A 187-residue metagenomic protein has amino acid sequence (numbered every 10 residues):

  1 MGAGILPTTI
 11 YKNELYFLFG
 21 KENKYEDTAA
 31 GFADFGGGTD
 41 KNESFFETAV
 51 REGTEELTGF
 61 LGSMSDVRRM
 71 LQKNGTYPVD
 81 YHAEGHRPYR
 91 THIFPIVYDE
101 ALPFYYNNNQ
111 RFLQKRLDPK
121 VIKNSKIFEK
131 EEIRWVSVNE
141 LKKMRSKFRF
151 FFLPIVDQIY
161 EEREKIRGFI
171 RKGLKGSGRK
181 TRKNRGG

Functional and structural regions predicted by a protein language model:
M1-F35, H92: N-terminal strand-loop-strand
Y25-A30, G85-I93, A101-G187: Nudix hydrolase/Nudix homology domain
D34-N74, H92: The catalytic Nudix box helix
N74-A83: Short amphipathic beta-strand and strand-loop transition segments with alternating hydrophobic
